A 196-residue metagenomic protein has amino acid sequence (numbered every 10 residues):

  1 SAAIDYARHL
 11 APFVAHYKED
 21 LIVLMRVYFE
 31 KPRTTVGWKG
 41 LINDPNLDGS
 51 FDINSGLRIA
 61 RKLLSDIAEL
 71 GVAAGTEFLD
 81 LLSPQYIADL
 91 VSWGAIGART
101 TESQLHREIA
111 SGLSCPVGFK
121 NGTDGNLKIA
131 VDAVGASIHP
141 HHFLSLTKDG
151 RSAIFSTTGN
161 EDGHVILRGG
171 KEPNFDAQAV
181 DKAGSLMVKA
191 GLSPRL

Functional and structural regions predicted by a protein language model:
S1, S193-L196: Short acidic catalytic loops
I4: Single-stranded RNA-binding surfaces
A7-G184, K189, R195: Active-site-facing alpha/beta catalytic cores
